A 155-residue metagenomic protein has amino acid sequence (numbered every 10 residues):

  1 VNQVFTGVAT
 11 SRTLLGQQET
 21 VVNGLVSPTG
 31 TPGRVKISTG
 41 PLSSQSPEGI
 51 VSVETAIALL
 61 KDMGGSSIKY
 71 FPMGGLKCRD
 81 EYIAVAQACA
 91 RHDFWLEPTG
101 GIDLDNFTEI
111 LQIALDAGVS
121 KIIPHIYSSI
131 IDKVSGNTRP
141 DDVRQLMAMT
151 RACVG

Functional and structural regions predicted by a protein language model:
V1-A9, F71-G75, A114-P140: Glycine-rich phosphate-binding active-site loops on the catalytic face of alpha/beta enzymes
V1-L76: Conserved anion-binding
G7-G16, T55-A56, I102-G118, D141-D142: Catalytic cores of alpha/beta
L14-G30, D80-P98, L146-V154: Alpha-helix-loop-beta-strand connector modules within alpha/beta enzyme cores
G49-E54, R79-A86, R139-D142: Charged helix-capping and loop-helix junction motifs
T55-D62, Q87, Q112, Q145-A148 (+1 more regions): Charged/polar, solvent-exposed surface patches and flexible loops
K61-I123: Conserved binding-pocket/active-site segment within a compact domain
I131-G155: C-terminal helical cap(s) of enzyme catalytic domains, especially alpha/beta-barrels
